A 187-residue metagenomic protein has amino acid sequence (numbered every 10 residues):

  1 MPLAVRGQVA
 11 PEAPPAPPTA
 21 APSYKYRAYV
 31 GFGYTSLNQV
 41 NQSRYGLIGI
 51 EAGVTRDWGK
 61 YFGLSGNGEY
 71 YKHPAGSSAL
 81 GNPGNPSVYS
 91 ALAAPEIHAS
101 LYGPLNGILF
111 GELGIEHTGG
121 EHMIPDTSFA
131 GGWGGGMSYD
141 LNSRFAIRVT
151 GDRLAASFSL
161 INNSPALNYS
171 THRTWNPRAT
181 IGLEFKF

Functional and structural regions predicted by a protein language model:
L3-W58, Y70, L113, R178-F187: Short glycine/proline- and aromatic-enriched beta-strand/turn motifs that initiate or cap beta-hairpins
P17-A21, N38-S43, S77-P86, G120-P125 (+1 more regions): Outer-membrane beta-barrel domain signature
S23-Y26, A130, H172: Intrinsically disordered regions, especially transient/low-confidence alpha-helical propensity segments and coil-helix
E51-G131, Y139-S143, I147, N176-F187: Gram-negative (and chloroplast) outer-membrane scaffold detector with strong preference for beta-barrel transmembrane
A156-S157: A beta-strand edge to alpha-helix "cap/lid" segment located at domain peripheries
